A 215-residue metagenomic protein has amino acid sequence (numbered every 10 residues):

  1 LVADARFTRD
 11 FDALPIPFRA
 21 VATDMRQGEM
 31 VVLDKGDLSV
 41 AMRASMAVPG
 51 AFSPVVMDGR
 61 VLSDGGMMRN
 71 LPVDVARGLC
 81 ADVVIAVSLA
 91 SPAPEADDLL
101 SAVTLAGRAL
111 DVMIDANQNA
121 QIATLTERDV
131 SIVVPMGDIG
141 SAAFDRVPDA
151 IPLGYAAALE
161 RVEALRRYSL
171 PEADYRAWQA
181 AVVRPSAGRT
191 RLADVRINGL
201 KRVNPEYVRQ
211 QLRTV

Functional and structural regions predicted by a protein language model:
L1-V215: Patatin-like phospholipase
